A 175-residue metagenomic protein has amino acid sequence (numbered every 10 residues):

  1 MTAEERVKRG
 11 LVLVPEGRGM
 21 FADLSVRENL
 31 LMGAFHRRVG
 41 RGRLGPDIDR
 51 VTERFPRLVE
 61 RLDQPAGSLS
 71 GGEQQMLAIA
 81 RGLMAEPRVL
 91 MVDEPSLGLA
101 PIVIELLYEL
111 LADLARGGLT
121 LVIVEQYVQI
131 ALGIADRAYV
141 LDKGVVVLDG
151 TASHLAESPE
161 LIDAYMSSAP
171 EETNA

Functional and structural regions predicted by a protein language model:
M1-A3, V26-P46, R54-P56, G150 (+1 more regions): ABC-type ATPase nucleotide-binding domains, specifically the catalytic core motifs of the NBD
M1-G17, A22, R41-I48, E60-D63 (+1 more regions): ABC ATPase NBD coupling module
L24, L69, G82-L83: ABC ATPase signature
P65-L69, E73: Conserved ABC ATPase signature
M84-R88: A short, proline-enriched helix->beta-strand linker immediately N-terminal to the Walker B motif in ABC-type P-loop
L90-E94: Catalytic Walker B motif of ABC-type/P-loop ATPase nucleotide-binding domains
I104-G117: Helical segment within the ABC ATPase nucleotide-binding domain
